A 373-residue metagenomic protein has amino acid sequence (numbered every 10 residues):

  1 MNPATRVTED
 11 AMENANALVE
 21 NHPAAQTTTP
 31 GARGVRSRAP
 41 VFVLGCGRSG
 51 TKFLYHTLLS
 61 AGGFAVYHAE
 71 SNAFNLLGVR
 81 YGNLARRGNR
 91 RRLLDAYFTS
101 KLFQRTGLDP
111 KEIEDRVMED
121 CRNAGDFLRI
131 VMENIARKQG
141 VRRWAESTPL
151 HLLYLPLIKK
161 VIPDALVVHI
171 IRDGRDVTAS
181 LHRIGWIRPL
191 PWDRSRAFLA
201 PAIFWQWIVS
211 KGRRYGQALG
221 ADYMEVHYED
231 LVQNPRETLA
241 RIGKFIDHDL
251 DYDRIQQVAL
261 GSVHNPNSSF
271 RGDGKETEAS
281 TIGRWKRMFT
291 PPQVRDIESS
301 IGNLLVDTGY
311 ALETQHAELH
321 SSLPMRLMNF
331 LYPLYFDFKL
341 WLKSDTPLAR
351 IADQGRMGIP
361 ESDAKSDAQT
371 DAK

Functional and structural regions predicted by a protein language model:
N2-V35, T314-D367, D371-K373: Membrane-proximal basic amphipathic "stem/tether" segments
C46: P-loop (Walker A) phosphate-binding loop of NTP-binding proteins
K52-F64: A conserved segment at the C-terminal end of the G1
A65-E146, H151, I187-P191: PAPS-dependent sulfation machinery
I135-K138, K211-Y223, Q293, S300 (+1 more regions): A structural motif corresponding to the C-terminal end of an alpha-helix and its immediate exit/capping segment
S147-L150, I158-R183: Conserved phosphate-donor/acceptor-positioning beta-strand/loop module used by diverse small-molecule
W186-F204: Lumenal/extracellular "mature" regions of secretory-pathway glycan-modifying transferases
Q217-R295, S299, A317-M325: The conserved 3'-phosphoadenosine-5'-phosphosulfate
